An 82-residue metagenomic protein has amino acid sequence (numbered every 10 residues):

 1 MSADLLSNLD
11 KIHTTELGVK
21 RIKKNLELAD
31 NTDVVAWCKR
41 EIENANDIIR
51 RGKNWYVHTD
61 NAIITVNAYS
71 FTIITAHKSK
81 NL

Functional and structural regions predicted by a protein language model:
M1-L82: Ribonuclease/tRNase effector modules and their secretory precursors
